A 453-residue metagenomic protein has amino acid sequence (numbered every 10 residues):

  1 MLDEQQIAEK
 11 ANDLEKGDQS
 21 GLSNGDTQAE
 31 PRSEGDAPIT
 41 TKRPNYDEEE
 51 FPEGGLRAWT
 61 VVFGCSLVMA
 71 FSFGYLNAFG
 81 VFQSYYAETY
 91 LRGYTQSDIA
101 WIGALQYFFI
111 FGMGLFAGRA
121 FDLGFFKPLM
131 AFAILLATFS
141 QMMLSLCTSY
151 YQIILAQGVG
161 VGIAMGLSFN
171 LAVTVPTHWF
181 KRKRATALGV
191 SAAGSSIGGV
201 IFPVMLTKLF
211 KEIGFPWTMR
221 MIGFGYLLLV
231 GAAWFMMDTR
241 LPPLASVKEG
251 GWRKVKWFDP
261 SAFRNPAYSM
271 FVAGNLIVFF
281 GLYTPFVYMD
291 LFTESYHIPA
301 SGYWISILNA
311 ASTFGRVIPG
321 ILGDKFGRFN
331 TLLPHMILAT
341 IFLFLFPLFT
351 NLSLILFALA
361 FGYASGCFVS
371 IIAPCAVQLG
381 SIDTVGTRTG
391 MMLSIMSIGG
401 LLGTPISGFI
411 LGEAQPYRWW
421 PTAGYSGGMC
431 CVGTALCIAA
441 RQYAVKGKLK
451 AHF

Functional and structural regions predicted by a protein language model:
M1-G55, T239-L241, S246-V255, Y443-F453: Intrinsically disordered, low-complexity terminal tails of fungal membrane proteins
F71, Y75-Y86, F263-N330, A373 (+1 more regions): Extracytoplasmic gate region of multi-pass secondary transporters
Y86, G158, M165-F180, A187-L188 (+1 more regions): Intracellular juxtamembrane helix-capping segments at the cytosolic ends of symmetry-related transmembrane helices
Y86-A87, A120-F121, I201-G214, T293-E294 (+2 more regions): Interfacial helix-cap and linker-helix signal at transmembrane-aqueous boundaries of multi-pass secondary transporters
G112-Q152, G323: Conserved MFS/SLC helix-loop-helix module at the cytosolic interface between two early adjacent transmembrane helices
K208-F224, F409-V432, G447, H452-F453: A membrane-interface helix-boundary motif in multi-pass transporters
Y296, A300-G302, S306-S312, R316-Q378 (+1 more regions): C-terminal transmembrane helical hairpin of 12-TM major facilitator-type secondary transporters
L379-Y417, S426: A late C-terminal transmembrane helix in Major Facilitator Superfamily
